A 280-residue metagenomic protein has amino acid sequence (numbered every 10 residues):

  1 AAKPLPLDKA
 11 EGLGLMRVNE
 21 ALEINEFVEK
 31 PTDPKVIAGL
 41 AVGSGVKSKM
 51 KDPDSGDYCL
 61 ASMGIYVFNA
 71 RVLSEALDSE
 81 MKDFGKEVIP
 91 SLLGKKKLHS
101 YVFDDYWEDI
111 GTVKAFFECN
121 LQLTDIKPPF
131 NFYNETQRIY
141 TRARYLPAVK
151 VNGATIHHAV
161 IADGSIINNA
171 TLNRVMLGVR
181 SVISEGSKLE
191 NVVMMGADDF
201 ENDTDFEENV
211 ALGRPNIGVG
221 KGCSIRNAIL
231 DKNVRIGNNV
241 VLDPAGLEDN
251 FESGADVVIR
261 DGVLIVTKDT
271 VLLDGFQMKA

Functional and structural regions predicted by a protein language model:
A1-V67, S79: Conserved core of the sugar-phosphate nucleotidyltransferase
G45-G56, A70-A280: Left-handed beta-helix
